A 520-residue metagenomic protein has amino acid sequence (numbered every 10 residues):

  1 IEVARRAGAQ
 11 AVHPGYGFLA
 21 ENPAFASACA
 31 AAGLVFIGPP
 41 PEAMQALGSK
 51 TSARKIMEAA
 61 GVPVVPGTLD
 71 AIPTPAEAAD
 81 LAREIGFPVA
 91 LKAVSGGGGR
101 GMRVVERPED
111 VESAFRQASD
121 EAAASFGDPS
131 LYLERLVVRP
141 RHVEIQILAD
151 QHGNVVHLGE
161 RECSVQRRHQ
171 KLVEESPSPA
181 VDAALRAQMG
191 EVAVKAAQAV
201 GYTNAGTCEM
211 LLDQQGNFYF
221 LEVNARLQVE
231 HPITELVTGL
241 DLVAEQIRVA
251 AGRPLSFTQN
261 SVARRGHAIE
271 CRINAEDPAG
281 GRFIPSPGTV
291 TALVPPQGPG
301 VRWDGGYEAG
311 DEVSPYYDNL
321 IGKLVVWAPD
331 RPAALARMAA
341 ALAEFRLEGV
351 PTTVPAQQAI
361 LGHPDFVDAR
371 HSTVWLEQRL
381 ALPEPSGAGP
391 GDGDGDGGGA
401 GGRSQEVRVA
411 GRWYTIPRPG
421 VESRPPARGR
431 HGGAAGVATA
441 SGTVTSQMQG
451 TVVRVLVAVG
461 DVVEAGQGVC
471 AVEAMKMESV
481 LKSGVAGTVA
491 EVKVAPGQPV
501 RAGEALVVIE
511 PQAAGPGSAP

Functional and structural regions predicted by a protein language model:
I1-C208, L212-Q228: N-terminal beta-alpha lobe that positions the nucleotide/phosphoryl donor in ATP/NTP-coupled carboxylate activation
L81-A82, A93-V94, R103, E134-V137 (+10 more regions): Replace "in large, NTP-powered and nucleic-acid-processing enzymes" with "in large, NTP-powered factors and other
R100, P177, D318-L324, A440-G442: Short amphipathic alpha-helical segments
E106-R107, V326-A328, P511: Short beta-strand-to-loop capping motifs
L148-D150, L211-D213, L293, G306-E308 (+1 more regions): Short beta-strand micro-motifs enriched in acidic
H152, R226, G239, D318 (+3 more regions): ATP/adenylate-binding site constellation spanning eukaryotic-like Ser/Thr protein kinases, ABC-transporter
A193, P232-A435, R501-E504, P516-P520: Catalytic cores of soluble metabolic enzymes centered on carboxylation/carboxyl-transfer
A434-P520: Structured functional modules or segments
